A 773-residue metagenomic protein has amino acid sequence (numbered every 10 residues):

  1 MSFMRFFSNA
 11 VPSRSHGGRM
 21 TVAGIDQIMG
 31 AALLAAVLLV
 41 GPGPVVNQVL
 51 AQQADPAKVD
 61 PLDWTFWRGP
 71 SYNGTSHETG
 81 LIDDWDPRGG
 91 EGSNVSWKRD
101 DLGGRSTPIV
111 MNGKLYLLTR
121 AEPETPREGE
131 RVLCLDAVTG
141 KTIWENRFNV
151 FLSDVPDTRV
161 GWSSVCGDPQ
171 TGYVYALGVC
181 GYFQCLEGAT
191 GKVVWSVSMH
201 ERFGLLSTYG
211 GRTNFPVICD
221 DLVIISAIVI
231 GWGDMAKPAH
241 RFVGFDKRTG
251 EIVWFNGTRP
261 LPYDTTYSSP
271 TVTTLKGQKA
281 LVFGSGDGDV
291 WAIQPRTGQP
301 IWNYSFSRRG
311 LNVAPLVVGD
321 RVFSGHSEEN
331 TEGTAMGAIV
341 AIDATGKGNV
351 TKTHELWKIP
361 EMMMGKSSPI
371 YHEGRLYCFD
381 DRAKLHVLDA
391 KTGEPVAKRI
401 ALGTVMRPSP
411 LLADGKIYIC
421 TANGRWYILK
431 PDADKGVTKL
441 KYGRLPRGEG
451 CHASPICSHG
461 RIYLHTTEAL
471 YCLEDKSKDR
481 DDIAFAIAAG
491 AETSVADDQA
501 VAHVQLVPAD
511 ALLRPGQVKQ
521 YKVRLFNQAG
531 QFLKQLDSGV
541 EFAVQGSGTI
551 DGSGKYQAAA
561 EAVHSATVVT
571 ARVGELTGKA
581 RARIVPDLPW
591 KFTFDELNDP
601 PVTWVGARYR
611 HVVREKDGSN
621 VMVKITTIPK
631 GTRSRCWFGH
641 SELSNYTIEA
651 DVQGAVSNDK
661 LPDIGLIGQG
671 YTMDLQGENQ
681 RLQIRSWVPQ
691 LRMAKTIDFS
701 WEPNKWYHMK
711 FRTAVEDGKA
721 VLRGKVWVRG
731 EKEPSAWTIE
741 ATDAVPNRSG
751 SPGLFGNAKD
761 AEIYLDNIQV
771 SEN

Functional and structural regions predicted by a protein language model:
V46-Q505, Q517: Noncatalytic, solvent-exposed loop/strand surfaces of beta-propeller-type extracellular/periplasmic domains
P56-G69, R583-R608: Extracellular carbohydrate-recognition regions
D86-P87, D599-S634, T672: Extracellular glycan-recognition surfaces and repeat-rich motifs
D481-Q528, T577-P589: Short S/T/G/P-enriched beta-strand
F594, I648-A650, N704-E716, L722-V726: Short tryptophan-centered beta-strand motifs in secreted/extracellular beta-sheet-rich domains of glycan-recognition
I625-R692: Secretory/extracellular carbohydrate-interaction modules and structurally similar beta-sandwich "look-alikes"
V688-K710: Short, aromatic/His-centered strand-loop micro-motif at the edge of beta-sheets
E733-Y764: Flexible glycan-contacting loops in extracellular carbohydrate-active proteins
